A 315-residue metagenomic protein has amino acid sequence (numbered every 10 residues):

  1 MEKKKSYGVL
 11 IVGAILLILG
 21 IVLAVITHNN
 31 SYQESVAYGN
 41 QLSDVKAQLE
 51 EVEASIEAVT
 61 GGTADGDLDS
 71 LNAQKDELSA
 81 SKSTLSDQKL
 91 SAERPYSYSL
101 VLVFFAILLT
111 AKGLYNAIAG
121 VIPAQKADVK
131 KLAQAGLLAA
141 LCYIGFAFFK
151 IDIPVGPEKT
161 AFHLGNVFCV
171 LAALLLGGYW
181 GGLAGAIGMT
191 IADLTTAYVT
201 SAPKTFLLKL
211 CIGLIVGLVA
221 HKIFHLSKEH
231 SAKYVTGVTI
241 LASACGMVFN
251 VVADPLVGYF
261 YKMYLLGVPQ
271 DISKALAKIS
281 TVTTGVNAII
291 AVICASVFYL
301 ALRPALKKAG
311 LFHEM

Functional and structural regions predicted by a protein language model:
E2-Q33, A54, A73-M315: Loop-helix junctions at membrane interfaces
E34-V59, L78, L85: Non-transmembrane amphipathic alpha-helical segments
E57-S70: Charged, low-complexity interaction regions
